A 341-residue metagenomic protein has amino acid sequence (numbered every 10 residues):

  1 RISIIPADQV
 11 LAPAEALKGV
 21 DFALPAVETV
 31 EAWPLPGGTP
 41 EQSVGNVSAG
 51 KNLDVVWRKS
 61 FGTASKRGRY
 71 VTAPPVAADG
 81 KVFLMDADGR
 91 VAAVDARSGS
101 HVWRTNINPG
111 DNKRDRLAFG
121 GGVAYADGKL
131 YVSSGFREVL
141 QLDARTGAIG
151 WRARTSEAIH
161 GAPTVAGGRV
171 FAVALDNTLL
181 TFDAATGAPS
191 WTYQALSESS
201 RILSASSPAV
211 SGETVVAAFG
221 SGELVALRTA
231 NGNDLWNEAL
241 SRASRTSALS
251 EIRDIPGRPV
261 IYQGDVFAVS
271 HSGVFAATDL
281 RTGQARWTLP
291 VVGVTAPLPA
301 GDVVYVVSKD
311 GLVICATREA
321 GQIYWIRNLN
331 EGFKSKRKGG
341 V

Functional and structural regions predicted by a protein language model:
I2-E15, G19-V56, D234: Blade/loop signatures of beta-propeller domains
V30-E31, D79-G80, D127-G128, G167-G168 (+3 more regions): Short coil/turn segments that connect the beta-strands within blades of beta-propeller domains
E41-R58, A87-N106: Beta-propeller domains
W57-V76, R104-A124, G150-A166, P189-S211 (+3 more regions): Extracytoplasmic beta-rich repeat domains
D86-A87, D127, S134-G135, A174-L175 (+3 more regions): Structural signature of WD-repeat beta-propellers
D95-S98, D143-G147, D183-G187, T229-G232 (+2 more regions): Short loop/turn segments that connect beta-strands within beta-propeller blades
